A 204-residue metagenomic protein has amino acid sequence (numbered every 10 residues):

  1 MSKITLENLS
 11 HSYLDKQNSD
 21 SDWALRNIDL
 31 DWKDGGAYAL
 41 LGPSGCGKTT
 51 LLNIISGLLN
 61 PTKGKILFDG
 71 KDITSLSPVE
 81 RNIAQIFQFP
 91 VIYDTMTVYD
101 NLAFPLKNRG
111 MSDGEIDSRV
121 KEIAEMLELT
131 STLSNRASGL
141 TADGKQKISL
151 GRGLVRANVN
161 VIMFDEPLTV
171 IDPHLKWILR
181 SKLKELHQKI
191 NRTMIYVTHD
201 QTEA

Functional and structural regions predicted by a protein language model:
L41-P43: The feature captures the beta-strand-to-loop junction immediately N-terminal to the Walker
S56: Helix-to-loop junction immediately C-terminal to a conserved catalytic motif
G64-D72: Conserved ABC transporter NBD signature motif
D72, K107, G114-T132, K184-E185: Conserved ABC ATPase "signature" region
D72-A84, F89, N108, D113-G114: ABC ATPase NBD coupling module
S75, R136-Q146: Conserved ABC ATPase signature
M96-P105, R136: Short coil-to-helix segment of the ABC ATPase nucleotide-binding domain corresponding to the Q-loop/switch region
I162-E166: Catalytic Walker B motif of ABC-type/P-loop ATPase nucleotide-binding domains
